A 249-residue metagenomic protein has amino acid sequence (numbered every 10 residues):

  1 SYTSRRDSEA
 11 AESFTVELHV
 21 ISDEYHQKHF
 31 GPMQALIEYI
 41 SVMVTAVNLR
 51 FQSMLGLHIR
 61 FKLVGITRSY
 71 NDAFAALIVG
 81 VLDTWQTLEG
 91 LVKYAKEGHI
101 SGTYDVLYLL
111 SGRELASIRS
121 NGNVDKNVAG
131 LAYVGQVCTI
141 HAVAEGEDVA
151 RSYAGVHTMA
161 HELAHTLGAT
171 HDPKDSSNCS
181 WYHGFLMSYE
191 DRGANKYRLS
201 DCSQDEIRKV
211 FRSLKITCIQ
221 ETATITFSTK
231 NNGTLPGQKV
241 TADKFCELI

Functional and structural regions predicted by a protein language model:
S1, S8-A10, F14, I118-Y133 (+2 more regions): Disulfide-rich extracellular modules in secreted proteins and receptors, prominently including thrombospondin type-1
S1-C138, A150-H157, D172, R192: Fold-level signature of zinc-dependent metallopeptidase catalytic domains
E162: Walker B catalytic acidic pair
